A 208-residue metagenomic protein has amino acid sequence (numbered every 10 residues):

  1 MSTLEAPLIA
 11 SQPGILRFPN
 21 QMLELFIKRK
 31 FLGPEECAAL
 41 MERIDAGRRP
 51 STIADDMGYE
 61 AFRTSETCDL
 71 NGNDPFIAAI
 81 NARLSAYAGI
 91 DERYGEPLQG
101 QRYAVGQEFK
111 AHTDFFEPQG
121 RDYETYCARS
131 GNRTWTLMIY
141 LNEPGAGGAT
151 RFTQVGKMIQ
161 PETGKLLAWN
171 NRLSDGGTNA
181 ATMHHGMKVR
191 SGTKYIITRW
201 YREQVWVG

Functional and structural regions predicted by a protein language model:
M1-G208: Fe(II)/2-oxoglutarate oxygenase catalytic core
